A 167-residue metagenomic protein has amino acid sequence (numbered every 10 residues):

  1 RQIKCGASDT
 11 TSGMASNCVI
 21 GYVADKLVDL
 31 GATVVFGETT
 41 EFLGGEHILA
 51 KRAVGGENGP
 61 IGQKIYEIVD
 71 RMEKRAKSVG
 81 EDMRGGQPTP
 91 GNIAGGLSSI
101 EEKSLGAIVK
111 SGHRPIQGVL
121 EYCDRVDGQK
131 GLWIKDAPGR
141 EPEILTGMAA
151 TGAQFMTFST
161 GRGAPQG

Functional and structural regions predicted by a protein language model:
Q2-K4, F158-S159: Short beta-strand segments
I3-C5, T10-N17: Active-site/ligand-binding-proximal alpha/beta "capping" segment
G13-G167: Anaerobic metallocofactor- and corrinoid-dependent redox/one-carbon enzyme cores, especially those from methanogenesis
